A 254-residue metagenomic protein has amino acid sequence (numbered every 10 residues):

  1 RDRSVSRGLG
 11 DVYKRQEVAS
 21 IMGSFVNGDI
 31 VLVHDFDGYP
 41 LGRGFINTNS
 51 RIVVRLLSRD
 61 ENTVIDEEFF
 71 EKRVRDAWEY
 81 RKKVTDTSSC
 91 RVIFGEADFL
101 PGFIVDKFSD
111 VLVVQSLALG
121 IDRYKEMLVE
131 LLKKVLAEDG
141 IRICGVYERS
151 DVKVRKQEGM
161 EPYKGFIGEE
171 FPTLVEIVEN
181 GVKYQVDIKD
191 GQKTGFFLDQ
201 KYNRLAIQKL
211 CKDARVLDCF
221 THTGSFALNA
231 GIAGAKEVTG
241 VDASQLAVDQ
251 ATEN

Functional and structural regions predicted by a protein language model:
D2-L9, Y13: Single conserved hydrophobic/aromatic residue that forms the stacking wall/gate of nucleotide- or nucleobase-binding
K14-I21: Short alpha-helix capping/helix-loop boundary micro-motifs
S24-F25: Short, well-ordered loop/turn sites that connect or cap secondary structure elements
N49-F108: Non-catalytic nucleic-acid substrate-recognition regions in nucleic-acid-modifying enzymes
I93-L100, I104-D106, K125-F196, L205: Non-catalytic substrate-recognition/targeting regions of SAM-dependent transferases
G165-N254: Rossmann-like S-adenosyl-L-methionine
